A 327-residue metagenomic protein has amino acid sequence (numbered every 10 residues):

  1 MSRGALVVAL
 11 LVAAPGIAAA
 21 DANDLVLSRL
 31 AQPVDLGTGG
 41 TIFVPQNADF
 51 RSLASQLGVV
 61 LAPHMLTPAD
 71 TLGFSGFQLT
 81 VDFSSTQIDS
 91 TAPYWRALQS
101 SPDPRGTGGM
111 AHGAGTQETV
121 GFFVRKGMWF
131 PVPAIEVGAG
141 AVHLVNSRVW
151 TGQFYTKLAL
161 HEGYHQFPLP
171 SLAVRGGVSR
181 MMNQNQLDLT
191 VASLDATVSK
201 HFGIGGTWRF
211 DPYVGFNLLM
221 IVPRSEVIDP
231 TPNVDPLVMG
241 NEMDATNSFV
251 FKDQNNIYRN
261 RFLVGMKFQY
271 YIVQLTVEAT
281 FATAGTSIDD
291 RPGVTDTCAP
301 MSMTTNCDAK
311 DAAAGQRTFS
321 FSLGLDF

Functional and structural regions predicted by a protein language model:
A5-P15: Bacterial N-terminal signal peptides
A20-G163: Transmembrane beta-barrel domains of Gram-negative outer membranes and organellar outer membranes
D21-G58, D70, S85-S101, N185-N306 (+1 more regions): Outer-membrane beta-barrel transmembrane domain signature
L66-P68, G108-G113, V142-V145, N183-L187 (+2 more regions): Outer-membrane beta-barrel domain signature
L79, V132-N146, L169-R180, V273-T283: Transmembrane beta-strand segments that form the barrel wall of outer-membrane beta-barrel proteins
Q117-G121, T151-Q153, L189-S193, R259-R261 (+1 more regions): Transmembrane beta-barrel architecture of outer-membrane proteins
F122-V124, F154-T156, L194-A196, F262-M266 (+1 more regions): Membrane-embedded beta-strands of outer-membrane beta-barrel proteins, especially the hydrophobic/small aromatic
A314-F327: Outer-membrane beta-barrel "beta-signal"
